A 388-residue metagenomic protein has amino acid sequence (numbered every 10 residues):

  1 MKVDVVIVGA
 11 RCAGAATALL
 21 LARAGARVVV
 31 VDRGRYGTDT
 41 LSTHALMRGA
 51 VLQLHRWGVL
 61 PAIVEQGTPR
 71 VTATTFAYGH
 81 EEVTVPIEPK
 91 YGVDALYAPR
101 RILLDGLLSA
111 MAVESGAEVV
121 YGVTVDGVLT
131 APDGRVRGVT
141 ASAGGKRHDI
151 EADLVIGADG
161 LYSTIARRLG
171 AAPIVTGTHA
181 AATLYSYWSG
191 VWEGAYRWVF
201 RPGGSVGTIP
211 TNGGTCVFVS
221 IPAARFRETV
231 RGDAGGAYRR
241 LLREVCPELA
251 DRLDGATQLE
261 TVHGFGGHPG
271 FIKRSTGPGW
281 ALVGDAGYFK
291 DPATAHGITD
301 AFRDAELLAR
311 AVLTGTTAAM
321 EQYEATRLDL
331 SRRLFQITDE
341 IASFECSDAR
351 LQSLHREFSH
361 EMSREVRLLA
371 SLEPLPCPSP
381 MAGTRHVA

Functional and structural regions predicted by a protein language model:
M1, L52, I63, R70 (+3 more regions): Conserved N-terminal helical subregion
M1-A13: Beta1/beta-strand and adjacent pyrophosphate-binding region of the FAD-binding site in flavoprotein oxidoreductases
V8, A22-S42: Glycine-rich FAD pyrophosphate-binding loop
A13, Y36, Y162: Conserved Rossmann-like nucleotide-cofactor binding loop
R35-H55, V59: Conserved N-terminal glycine-rich FAD pyrophosphate-binding loop of Rossmann-like flavoproteins
K146-H148, A158-L249: Conserved FAD-binding catalytic core of PHBH/FMO-like flavoproteins
V230-A311, T317: FAD/FMN-dependent oxidoreductases across multiple families
R310-A388: C-terminal helical "tail/cap" subdomain of flavin- and related membrane-associated enzymes
